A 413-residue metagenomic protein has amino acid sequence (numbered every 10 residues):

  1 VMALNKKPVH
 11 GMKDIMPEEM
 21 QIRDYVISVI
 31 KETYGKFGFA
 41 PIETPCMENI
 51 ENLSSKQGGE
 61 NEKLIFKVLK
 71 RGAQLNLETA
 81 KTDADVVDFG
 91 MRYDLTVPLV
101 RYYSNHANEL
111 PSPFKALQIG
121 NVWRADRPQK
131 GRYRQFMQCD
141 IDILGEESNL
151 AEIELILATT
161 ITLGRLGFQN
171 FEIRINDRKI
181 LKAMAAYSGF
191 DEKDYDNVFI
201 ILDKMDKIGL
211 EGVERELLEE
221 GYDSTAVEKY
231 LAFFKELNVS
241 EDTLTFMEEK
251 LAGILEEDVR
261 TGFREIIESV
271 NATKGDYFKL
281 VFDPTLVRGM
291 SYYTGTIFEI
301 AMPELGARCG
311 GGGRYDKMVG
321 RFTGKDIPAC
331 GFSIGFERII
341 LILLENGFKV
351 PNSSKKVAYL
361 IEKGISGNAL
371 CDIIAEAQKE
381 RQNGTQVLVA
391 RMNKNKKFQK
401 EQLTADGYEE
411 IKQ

Functional and structural regions predicted by a protein language model:
M2-Y93, V97, I153-L157, R174: TRNA-binding/sensing appendages of the translation machinery
E19-F37, E48-N49, D83-V86, D94-N108 (+2 more regions): Positively charged, Gly/Ser-enriched RNA/tRNA-binding surfaces
I50-E51, K179-I180, I201, K396-K397: Short secondary-structure capping/turn micro-motifs that flank functional sites
Q57, K182-E192, S291-F298, E345: Short glycine/threonine-rich loop-to-helix capping motif typified by GTGT followed within a few residues by an Asp-Pro
N61-L77, F190-R215: Acidic, His- and aromatic-enriched active-site or binding-groove loops in soluble protein domains that engage sugars
Y133-C139, I175-A183: Short, conserved phosphate-binding/catalytic loop or strand-edge motifs used in phosphoryl-/nucleotidyl-transfer
T160-R165, K179-Y187: Hydrophobic mid-domain F-helix/FG-region of cytochrome P450s
N170-K179, V198, V281-T285: Short, surface-exposed recognition loops or helix-turn segments adjacent to catalytic cores
